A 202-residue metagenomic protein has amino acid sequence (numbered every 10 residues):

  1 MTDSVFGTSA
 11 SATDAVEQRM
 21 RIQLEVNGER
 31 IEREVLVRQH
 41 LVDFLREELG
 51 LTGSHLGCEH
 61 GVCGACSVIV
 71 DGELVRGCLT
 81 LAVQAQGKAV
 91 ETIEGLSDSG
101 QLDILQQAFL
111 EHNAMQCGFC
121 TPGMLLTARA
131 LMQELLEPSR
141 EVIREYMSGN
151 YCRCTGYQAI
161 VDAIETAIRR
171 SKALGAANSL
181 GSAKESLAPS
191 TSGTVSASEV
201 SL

Functional and structural regions predicted by a protein language model:
M1-L202: Signature of N-terminal electron-transfer/Fe-S-associated modules in redox systems
